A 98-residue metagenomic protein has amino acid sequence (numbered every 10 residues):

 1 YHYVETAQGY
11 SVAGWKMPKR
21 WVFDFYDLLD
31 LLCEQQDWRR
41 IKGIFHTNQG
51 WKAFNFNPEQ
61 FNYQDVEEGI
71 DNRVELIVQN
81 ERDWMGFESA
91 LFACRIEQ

Functional and structural regions predicted by a protein language model:
Y1-N72, N80-M85, S89-Q98: C-terminal accessory "lid"/substrate-recognition subdomains
